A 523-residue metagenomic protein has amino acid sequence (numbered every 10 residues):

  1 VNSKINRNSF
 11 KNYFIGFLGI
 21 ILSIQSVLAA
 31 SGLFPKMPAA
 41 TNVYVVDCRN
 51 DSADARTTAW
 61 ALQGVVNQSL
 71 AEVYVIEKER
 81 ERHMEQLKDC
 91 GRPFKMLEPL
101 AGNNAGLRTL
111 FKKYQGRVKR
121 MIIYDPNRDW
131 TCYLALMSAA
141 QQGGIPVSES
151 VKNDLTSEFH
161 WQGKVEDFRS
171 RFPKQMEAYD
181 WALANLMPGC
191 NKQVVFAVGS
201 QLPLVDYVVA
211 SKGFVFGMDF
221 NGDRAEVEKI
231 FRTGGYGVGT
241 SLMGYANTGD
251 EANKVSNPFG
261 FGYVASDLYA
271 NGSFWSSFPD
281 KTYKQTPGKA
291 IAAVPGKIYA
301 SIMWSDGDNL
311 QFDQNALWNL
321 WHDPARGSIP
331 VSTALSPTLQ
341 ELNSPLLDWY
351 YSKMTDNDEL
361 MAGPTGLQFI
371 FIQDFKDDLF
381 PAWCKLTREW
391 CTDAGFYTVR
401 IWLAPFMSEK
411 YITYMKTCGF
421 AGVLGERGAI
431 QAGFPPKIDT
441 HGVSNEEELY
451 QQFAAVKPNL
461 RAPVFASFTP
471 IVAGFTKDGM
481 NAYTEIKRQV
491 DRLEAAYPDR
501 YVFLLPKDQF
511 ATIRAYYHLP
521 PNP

Functional and structural regions predicted by a protein language model:
N2-F17: Bacterial N-terminal signal peptides that target proteins for export
I15-Q25: Bacterial N-terminal signal peptides
S31-W275: Preference for solvent-exposed, low-hydrophobicity sequence contexts
Y44-T58, Q68-Q86, K95-F111, N221 (+7 more regions): Acidic-and-aromatic substrate-binding clefts and catalytic sites of carbohydrate-active enzymes
E85-E98, P203-F220, A270-S276, G296-L310 (+2 more regions): Acidic/glycine-enriched edge-of-secondary-structure segments
Y124-T131, Q142-L202, D206, S332-E409: Metal-dependent polysaccharide deacetylase catalytic core of the NodB/CE4 family, i.e., the active-site-bearing domain
I230, L242, A300, W304-N319 (+4 more regions): Catalytic grooves of carbohydrate-active enzymes
Y269-Y351: Active-site beta->alpha N-cap acidic-glycine motif
